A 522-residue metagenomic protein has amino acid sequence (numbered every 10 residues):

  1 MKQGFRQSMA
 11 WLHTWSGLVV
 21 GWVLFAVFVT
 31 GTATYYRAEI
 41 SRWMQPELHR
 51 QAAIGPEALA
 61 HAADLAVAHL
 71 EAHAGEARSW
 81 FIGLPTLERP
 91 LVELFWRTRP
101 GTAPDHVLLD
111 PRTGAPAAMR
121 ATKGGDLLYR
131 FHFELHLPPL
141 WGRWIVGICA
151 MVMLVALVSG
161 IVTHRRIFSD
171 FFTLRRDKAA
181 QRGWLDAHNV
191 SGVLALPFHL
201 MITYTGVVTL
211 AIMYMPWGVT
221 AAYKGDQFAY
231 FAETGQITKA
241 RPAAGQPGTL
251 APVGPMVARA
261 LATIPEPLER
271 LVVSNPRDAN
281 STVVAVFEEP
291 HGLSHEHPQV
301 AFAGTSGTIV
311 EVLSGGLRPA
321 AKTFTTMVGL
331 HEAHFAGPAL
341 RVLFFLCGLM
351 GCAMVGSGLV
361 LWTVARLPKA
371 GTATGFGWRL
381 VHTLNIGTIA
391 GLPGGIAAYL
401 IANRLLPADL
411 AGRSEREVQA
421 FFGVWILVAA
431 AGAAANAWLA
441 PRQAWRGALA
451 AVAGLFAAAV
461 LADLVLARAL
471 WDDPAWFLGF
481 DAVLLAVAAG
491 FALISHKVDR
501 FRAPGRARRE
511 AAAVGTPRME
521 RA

Functional and structural regions predicted by a protein language model:
M1-A522: Conserved histidines in hydrophobic membrane contexts and catalytic metal-binding motifs
